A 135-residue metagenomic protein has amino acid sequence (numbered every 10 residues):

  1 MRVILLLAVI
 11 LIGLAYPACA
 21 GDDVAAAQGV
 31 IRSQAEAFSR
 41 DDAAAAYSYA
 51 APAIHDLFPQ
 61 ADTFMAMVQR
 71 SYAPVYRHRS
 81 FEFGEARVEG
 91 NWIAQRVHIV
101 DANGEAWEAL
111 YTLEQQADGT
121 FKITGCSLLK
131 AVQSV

Functional and structural regions predicted by a protein language model:
M1-R2: N-terminal hydrophobic targeting signals that begin at the initiator methionine
L5-A15: Bacterial N-terminal signal peptides
V9, A35, A53: Generic anion/oxyanion-binding catalytic loop in active/binding sites
A15-R40: Short, low-complexity N-terminal intrinsically disordered segments enriched in polar/charged residues
A25-G29, A43-W92: Short solvent-exposed beta->alpha transition segments
R40-A43, G104: Alpha-helix boundary/capping and short turn/kink residues
E85-V135: Exposed beta-sheet edge and beta->alpha loop/turn motif
